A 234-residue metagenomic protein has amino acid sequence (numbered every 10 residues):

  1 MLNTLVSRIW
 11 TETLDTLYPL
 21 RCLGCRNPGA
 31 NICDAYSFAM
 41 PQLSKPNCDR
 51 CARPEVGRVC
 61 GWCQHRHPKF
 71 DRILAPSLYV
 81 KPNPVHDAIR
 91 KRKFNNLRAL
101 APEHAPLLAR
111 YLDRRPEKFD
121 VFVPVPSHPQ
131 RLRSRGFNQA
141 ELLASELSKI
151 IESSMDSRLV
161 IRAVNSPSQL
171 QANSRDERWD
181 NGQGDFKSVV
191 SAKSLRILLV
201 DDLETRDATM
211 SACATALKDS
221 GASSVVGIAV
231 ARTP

Functional and structural regions predicted by a protein language model:
M1-P234: Glycine-rich phosphate/pyrophosphate-handling loop used in enzymes and phosphotransfer proteins
